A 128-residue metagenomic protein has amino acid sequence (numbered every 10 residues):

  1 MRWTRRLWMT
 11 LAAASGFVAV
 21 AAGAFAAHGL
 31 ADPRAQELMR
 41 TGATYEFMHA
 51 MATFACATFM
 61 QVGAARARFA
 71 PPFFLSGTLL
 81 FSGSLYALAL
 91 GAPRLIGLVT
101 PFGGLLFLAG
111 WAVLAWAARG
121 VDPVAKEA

Functional and structural regions predicted by a protein language model:
M1-A128: Polytopic transmembrane helical bundles with strong interfacial aromatic enrichment
